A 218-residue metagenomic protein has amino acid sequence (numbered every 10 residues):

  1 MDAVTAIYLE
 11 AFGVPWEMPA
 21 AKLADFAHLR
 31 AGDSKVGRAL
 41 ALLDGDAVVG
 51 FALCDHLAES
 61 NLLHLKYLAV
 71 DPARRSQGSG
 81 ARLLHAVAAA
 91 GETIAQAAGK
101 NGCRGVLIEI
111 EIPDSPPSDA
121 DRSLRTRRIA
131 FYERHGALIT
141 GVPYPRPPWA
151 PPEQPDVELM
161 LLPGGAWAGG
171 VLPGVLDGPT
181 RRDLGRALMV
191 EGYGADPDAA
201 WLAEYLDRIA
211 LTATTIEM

Functional and structural regions predicted by a protein language model:
M1-A27, D33-V36, A41-L43: Short amphipathic alpha-helix that is part of the acyltransferase structural core
R30-S34, A89-N101: Alpha-helix termini
R38-L40, N61-L63, Q154-M160: Short beta-strand micro-motifs in enzyme catalytic cores
A41, A47-H56, L63-A69: Conserved beta-strand in the GNAT
L57-L65, R75, R104: A conserved beta-turn-beta hairpin within the catalytic core of GNAT-like acetyltransferases that forms part
A58, P72, D114: Feature marks short, surface-exposed loop/turn motifs that line or immediately flank catalytic pockets and channel
V70, S76-T93: Conserved acetyl-CoA-binding loop-helix of GNAT-fold acetyltransferases
Q96-M218: Terminal substrate-recognition subdomain of acyl/acetyltransferases
